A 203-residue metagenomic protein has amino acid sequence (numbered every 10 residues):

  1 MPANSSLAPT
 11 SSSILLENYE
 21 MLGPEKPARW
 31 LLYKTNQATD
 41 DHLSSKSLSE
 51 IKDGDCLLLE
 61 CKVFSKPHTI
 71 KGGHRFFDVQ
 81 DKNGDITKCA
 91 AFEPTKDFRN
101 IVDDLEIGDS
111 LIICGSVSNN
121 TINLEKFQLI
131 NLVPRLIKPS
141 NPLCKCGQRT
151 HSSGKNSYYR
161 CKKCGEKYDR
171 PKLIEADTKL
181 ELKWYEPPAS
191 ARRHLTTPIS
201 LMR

Functional and structural regions predicted by a protein language model:
M1-R203: OB-fold and OB-like single-stranded nucleic-acid-recognition modules and their adjacent interaction interfaces
